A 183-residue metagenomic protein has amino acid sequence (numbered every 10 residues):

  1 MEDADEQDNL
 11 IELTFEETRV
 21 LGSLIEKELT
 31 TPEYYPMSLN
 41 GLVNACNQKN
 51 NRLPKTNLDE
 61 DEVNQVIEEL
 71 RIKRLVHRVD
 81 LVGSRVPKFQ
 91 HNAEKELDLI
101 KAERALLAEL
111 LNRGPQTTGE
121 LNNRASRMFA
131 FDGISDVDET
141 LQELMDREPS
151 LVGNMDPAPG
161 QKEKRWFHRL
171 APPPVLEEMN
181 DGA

Functional and structural regions predicted by a protein language model:
M1-S23, L29-E33, I67-D98: Intrinsically disordered, low-complexity serine/threonine- and proline-rich regulatory segments
E2, L10-E17, V79, E96-D98 (+4 more regions): Long, charge-rich, low-complexity intrinsically disordered regions
T14-P36, D98-P115, L141, M145-R147: Positively charged, polyanion-binding regions of nucleic-acid-associated proteins
S23, V66, T140, R169: Residues in the recognition helix of alpha-helical DNA-binding motifs
T31-K55, P115-F131: Short acidic, hydrophobic short linear motifs in intrinsically disordered regions
N64-I67, R71-L81, L141-A158: A short, conserved structural fragment
V82-E120, K164-A183: Short, amphipathic alpha-helical interaction segments positioned at domain boundaries
R113-I134, T140-R147, L151-G153: Charged mid-protein connector segments
